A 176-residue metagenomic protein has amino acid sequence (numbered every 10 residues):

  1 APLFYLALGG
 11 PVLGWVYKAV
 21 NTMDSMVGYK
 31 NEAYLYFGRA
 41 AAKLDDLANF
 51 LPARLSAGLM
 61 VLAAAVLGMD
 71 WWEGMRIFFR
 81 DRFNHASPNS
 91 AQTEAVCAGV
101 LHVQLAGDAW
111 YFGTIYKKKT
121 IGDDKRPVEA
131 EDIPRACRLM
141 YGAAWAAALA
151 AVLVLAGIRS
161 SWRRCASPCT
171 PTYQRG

Functional and structural regions predicted by a protein language model:
A1-M23, G28-G176: Hydrophobic alpha-helical transmembrane segments
